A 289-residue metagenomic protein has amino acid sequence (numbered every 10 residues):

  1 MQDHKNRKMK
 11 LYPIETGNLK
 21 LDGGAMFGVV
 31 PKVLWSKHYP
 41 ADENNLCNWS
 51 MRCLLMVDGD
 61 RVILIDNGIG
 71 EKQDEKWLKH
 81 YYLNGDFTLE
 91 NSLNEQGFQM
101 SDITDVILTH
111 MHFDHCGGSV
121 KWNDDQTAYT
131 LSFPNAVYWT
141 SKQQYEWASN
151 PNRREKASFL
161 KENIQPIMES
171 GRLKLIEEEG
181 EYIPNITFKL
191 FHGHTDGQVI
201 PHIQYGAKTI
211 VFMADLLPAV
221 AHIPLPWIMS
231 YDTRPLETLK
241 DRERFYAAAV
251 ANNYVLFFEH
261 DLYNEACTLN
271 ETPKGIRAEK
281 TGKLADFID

Functional and structural regions predicted by a protein language model:
M1-Y12, L239-D289: C-terminal regulatory/interaction regions
Q2, N84-F87, S92-F98, D102 (+2 more regions): Metallo-beta-lactamase
H4, M9-K10, G17-E95, I200-D215: Conserved beta-strand hairpin/beta-sheet module of binuclear metal-dependent hydrolase folds, prominently
N45-S50, H192-D196, D261: A short catalytic or substrate-binding loop motif that flags glycine-/basic-rich loops and adjacent residues that bind
I63-I65, I107, Y138, I210-F212 (+1 more regions): Residue-level marker for buried hydrophobic side chains located in beta-strands that build the well-ordered beta-sheet
G70-E71, Y81, E146-W147, P151-E155 (+3 more regions): Metallo-beta-lactamase
I103-D114: Metallo-beta-lactamase
C116-T127, T268-L269: Metal-dependent catalytic neighborhoods of phosphoester/phosphodiester hydrolases
